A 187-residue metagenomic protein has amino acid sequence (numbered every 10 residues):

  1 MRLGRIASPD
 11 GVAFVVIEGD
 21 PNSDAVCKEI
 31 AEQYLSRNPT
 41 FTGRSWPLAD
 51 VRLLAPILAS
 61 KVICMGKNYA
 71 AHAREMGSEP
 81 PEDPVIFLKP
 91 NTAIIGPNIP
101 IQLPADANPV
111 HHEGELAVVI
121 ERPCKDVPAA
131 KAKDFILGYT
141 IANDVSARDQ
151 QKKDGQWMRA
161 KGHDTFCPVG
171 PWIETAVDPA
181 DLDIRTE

Functional and structural regions predicted by a protein language model:
M1-P84, Q156, V177-P179: N-terminal non-catalytic cap/leader segment that marks the start of a structured domain
V62-E187: Glycine-enriched loop-and-adjacent helix/strand subsegments that border the catalytic/binding cleft of enzyme cores
